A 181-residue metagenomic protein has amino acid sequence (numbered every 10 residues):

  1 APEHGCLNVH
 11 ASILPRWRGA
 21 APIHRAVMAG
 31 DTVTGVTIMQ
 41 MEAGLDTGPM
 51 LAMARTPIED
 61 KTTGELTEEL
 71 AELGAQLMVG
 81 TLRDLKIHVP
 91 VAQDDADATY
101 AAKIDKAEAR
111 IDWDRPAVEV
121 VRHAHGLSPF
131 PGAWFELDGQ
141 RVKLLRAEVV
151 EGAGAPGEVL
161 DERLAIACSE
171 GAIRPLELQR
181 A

Functional and structural regions predicted by a protein language model:
A1-A101, A107: Donor/substrate-binding cores of folate-linked one-carbon enzymes
R18, K103-K106, R122, R141-K143: Basic side chains
A101-I104, A167-S169: Short, flexible turn/loop "capping" segments at secondary-structure junctions
R110: Conserved binding/recognition cores within well-folded domains
D114-A181: An anion-binding loop in the catalytic cleft
